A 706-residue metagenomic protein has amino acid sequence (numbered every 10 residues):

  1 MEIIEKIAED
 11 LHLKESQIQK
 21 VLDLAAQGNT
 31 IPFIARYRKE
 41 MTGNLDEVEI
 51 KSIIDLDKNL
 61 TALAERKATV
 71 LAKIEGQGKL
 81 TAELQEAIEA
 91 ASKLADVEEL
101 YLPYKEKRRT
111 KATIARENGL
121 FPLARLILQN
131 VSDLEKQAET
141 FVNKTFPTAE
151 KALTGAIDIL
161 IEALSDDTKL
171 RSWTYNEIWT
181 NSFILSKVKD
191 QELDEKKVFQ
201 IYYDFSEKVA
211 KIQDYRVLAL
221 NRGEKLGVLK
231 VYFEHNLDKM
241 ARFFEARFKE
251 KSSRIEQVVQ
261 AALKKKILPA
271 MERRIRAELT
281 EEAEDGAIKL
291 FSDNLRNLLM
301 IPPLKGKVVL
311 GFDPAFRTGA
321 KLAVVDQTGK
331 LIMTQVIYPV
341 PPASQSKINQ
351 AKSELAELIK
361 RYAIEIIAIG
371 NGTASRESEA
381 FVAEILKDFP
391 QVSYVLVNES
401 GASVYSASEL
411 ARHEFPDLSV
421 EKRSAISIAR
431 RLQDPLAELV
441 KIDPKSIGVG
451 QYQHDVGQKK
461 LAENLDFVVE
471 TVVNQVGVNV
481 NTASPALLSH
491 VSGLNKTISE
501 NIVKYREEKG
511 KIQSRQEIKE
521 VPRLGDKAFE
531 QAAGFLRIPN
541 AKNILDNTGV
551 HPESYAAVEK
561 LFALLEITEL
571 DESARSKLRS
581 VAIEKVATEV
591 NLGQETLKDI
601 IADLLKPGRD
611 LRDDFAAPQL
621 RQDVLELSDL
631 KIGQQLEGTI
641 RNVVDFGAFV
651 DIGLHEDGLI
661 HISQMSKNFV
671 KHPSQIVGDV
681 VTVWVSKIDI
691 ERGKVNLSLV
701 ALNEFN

Functional and structural regions predicted by a protein language model:
M1-Q19, A26: Generic start-of-chain signal for non-secretory N-termini
I3, A62-K79, E89, V404 (+7 more regions): Long, highly charged, low-complexity intrinsically disordered interaction regions that mediate electrostatic DNA/RNA
K14-E15, Q27-G28, L94, L120 (+18 more regions): Short flexible coil/turn linkers enriched for glycine and charged/polar residues that connect secondary-structure
D23-A26, P103, I114-E117, A219-G223 (+15 more regions): Replace "in large, NTP-powered and nucleic-acid-processing enzymes" with "in large, NTP-powered factors and other
E49-S52, N59, L63-G311, A315-D417 (+1 more regions): Duplex nucleic acid-engaging cores and interfaces of nucleic-acid transaction enzymes
K73, L100, G223-N236, F244-I267 (+2 more regions): Structured, non-catalytic alpha/beta "coupling" segments that mediate domain-domain communication and provide generic
N176-I184, F312-F316, T373-E377, V397-V404 (+4 more regions): A glycine-rich phosphate-binding loop feature that marks nucleotide/adenosyl-phosphate handling sites
I538-K542, D546-N706: Single-stranded RNA-binding regions, centering on S1/OB-family and related RNA-binding modules
